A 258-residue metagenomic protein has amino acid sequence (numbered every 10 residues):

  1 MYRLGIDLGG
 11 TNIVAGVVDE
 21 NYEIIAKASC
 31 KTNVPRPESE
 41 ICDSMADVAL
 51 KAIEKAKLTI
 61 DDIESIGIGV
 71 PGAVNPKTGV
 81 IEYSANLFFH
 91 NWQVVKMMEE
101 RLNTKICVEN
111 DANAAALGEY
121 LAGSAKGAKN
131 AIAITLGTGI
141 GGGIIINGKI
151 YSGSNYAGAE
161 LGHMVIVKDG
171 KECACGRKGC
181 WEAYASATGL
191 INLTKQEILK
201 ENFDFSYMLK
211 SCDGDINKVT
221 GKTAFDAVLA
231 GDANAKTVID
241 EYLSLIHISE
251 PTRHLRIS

Functional and structural regions predicted by a protein language model:
Y2-S44, V80-Y83, Y156: Short glycine-rich, Thr/Ser-proximal phosphate-binding strand/loop in the N-terminal lobe of ATP-dependent enzymes
R3-D7, I63-G67, C107, A131-T135 (+2 more regions): Short glycine-aspartate micro-motif
V18, Y184-L245, S249: A mobile "lid/hinge" subdomain adjacent to the ATP/sugar-phosphate binding pocket shared across diverse ATP-dependent
V34-A46, L50, D62-I66, G72-N130: Glycine-rich phosphate-binding loop and adjoining helix at the ATP-binding site of ATP-dependent phosphoryl-transfer
V108-A112, I166-N202: Glycine-rich phosphate-binding loop plus the immediately following alpha-helix
K126-A185: Glycine-rich phosphate-binding loop of actin/hexokinase-like ATP-binding domains
H254-S258: Single conserved hydrophobic/aromatic residue that forms the stacking wall/gate of nucleotide- or nucleobase-binding
